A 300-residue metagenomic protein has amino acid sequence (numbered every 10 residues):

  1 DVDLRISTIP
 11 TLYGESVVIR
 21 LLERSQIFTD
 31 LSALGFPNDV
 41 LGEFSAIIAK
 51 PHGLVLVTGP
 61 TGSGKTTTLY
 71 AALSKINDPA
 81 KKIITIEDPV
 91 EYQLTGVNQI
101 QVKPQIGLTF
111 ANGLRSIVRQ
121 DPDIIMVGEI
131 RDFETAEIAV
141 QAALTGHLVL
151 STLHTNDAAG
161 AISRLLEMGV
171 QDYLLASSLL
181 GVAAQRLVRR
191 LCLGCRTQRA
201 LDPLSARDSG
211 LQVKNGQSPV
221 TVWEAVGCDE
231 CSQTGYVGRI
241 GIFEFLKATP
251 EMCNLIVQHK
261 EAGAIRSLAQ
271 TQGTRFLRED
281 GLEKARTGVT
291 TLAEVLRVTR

Functional and structural regions predicted by a protein language model:
D1-R300: Short, flexible helix-loop junctions that flank or precede catalytic/ligand sites
